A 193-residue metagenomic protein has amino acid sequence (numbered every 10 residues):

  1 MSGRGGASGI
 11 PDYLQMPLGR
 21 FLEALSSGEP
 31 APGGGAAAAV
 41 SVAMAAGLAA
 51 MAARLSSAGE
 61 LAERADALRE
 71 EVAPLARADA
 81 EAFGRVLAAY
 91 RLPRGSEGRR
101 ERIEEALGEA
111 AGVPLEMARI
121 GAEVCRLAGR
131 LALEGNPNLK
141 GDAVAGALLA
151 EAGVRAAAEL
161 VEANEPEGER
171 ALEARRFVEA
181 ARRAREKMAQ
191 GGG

Functional and structural regions predicted by a protein language model:
S2-G193: Conserved, well-structured ligand/cofactor-binding cores
